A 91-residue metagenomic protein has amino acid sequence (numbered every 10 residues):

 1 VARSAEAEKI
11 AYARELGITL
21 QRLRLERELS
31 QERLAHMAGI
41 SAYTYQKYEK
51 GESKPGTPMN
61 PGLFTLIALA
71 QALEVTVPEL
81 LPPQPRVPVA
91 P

Functional and structural regions predicted by a protein language model:
V1-A5, I10, Q71, V77-P91: Short, charged recognition helix plus adjacent turn of helix-turn-helix-like nucleic-acid-binding domains
V1-E28: A short, Lys/Arg-rich alpha-helix, primarily the initiator
T19, S30, G62-T65, T76: Residues that mark the N-terminal boundary/hinge immediately upstream of a DNA-recognition element
L25, H36, Q71: Alpha-helical residues within the helix-turn-helix
E28-K54: Short alpha-helical DNA-recognition segment
E52-Q71: Short, basic-rich loop-to-helix N-cap that marks the start of a DNA-contacting helix
